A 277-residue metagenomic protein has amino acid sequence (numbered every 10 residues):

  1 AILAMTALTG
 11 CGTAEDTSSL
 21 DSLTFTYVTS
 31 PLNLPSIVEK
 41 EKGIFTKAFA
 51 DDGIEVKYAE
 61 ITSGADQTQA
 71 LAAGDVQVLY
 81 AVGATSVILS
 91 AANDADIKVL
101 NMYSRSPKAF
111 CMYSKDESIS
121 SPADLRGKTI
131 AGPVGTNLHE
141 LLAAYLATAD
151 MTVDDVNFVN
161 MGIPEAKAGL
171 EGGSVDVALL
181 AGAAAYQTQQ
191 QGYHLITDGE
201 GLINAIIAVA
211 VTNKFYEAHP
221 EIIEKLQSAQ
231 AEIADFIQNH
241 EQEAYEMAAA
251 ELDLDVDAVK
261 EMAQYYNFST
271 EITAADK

Functional and structural regions predicted by a protein language model:
A1-L23: Short, low-complexity disordered leader/linker segments with a strong preference for bacterial N-terminal type II
T17-T152, N157-N160, D176-G182, H194-I203: Short, glycine-/small- and polar/acidic-enriched structural segments that line small-molecule recognition paths
I61-A65, G132, T136, P164 (+4 more regions): Soluble non-cytosolic domains of exported or imported proteins
C111-Y113, V209-V211, F215-Y216: Short glycine- and hydrophobic/aromatic-rich loop-to-beta-strand nucleating segment in the catalytic cores
T188: Short helix- or helix-capping micro-motifs that position conserved polar/aromatic residues at function-defining sites
A218-K277: Secondary-structure end/capping motifs
